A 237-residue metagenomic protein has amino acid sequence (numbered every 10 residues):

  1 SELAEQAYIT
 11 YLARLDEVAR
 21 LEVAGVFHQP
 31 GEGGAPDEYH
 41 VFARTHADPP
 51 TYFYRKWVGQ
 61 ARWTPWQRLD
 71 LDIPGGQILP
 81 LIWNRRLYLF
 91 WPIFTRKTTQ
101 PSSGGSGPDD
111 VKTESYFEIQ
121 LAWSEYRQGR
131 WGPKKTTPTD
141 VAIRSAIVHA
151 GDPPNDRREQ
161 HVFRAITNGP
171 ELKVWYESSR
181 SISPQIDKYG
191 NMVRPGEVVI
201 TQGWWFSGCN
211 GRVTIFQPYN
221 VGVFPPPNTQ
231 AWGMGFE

Functional and structural regions predicted by a protein language model:
S1-F27, D48-G76, T99-E237: Trp- and S/T/G-rich repeat-edge/linker motifs of beta-rich repeat architectures
F27, P36-F42: Terminal secretion and processing signals and N-terminal membrane-targeting segments
D37, R85-L87: Short coil/turn segments that connect the beta-strands within blades of beta-propeller domains
V41, W63, L89-F90: Hydrophobic strand positions within the blades of repeat-based beta-sheet folds
T45-A47, I93-T95: Residue-level signature of beta-propeller blades and closely related beta-rich strand-turn architectures in secreted
